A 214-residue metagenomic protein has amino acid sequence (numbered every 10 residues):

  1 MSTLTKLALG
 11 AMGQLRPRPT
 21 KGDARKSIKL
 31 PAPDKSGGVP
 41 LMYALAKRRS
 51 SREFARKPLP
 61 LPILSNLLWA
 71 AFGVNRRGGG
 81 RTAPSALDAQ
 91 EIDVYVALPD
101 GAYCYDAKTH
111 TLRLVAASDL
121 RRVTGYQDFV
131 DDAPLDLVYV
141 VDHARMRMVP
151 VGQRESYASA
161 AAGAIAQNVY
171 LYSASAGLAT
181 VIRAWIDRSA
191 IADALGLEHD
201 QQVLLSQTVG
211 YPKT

Functional and structural regions predicted by a protein language model:
M1-A133: N-terminal amphipathic, basic helical "cap/leader" segment at the start of enzyme domains
R48, L67, V94, L135-I191: Small-aliphatic-rich amphipathic alpha-helix that forms the alpha element of a beta-alpha
A86, T180-R183, H199: Short, surface-exposed helix-loop/turn micro-motifs enriched in polar/charged residues
V96-L98, I186, Y211: A general secondary-structure junction signal
P99-G101, D142, P212: Solvent-exposed coil/turn segments that connect beta secondary-structure elements in extracytoplasmic/periplasmic
D131-L135, H199-Q202: Short coil/turn connectors at secondary-structure junctions
L195-T214: A glycine-rich helix N-cap at a beta->alpha junction
